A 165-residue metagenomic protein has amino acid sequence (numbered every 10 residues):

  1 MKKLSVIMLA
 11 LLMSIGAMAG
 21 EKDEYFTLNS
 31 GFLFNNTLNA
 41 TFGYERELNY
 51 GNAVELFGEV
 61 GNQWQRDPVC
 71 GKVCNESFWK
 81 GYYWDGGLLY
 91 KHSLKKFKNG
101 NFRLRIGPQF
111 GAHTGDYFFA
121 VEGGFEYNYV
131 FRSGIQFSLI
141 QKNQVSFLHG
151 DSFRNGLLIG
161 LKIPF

Functional and structural regions predicted by a protein language model:
M1-D23, F165: Cleavable N-terminal export/targeting peptides
M8, D23, V54-Y82, F110-T114 (+3 more regions): Flexible, solvent-exposed loop segments that connect beta-strands
A19-D23, Y50-G51, L94-F102, G115 (+1 more regions): Short loop/turn motifs that connect adjacent beta-strands in outer-membrane beta-barrel proteins
A19-R66, K162-P164: Short glycine/proline- and aromatic-enriched beta-strand/turn motifs that initiate or cap beta-hairpins
L28-F32, L56-N62, L88, L104-A112 (+2 more regions): Transmembrane beta-barrel strands of outer-membrane/channel proteins
L28-T41, K80-Y82, F110-V121, V145-R154: Solvent-exposed loop/turn segments connecting transmembrane beta-strands in outer-membrane beta-barrel proteins
R46, Y90-L94, F110, Y127-Y129 (+2 more regions): Residue-level signature of outer-membrane beta-barrel architecture
G86, F153-F165: Outer-membrane beta-barrel "beta-signal"
